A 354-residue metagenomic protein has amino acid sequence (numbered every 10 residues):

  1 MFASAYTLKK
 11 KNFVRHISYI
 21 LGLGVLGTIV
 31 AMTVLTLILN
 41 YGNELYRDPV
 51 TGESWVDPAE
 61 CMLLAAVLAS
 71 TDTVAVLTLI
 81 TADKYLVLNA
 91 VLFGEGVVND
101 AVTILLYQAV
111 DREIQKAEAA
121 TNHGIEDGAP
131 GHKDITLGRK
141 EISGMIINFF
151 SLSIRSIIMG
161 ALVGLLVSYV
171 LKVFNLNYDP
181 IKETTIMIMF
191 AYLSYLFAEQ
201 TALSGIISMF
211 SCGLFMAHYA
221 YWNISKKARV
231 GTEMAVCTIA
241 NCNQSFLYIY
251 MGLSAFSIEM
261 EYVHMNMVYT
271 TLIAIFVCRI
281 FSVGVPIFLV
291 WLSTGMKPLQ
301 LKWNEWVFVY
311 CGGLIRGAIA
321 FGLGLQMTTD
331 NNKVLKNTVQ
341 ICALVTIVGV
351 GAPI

Functional and structural regions predicted by a protein language model:
M1-I354: Transmembrane helical cores of multi-pass secondary ion antiporters/exchangers
